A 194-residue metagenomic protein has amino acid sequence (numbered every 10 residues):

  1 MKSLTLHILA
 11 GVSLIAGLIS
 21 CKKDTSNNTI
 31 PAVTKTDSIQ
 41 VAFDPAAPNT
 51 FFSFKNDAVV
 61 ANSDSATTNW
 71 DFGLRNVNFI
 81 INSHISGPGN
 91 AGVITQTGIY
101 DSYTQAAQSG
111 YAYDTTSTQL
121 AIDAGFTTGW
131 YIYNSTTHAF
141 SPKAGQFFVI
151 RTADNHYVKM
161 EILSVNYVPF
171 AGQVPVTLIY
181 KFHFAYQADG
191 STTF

Functional and structural regions predicted by a protein language model:
M1-L9: Bacterial N-terminal signal peptides that target proteins for export
I8-G11, N155: Hydrophobic alpha-helical context, especially transmembrane and signal-peptide helices
G17-S20: C-terminal motif of bacterial Sec signal peptides marking the signal peptidase cleavage site
K22-F194: Surface-exposed, beta-sheet-biased, low-hydrophobicity segments with strongly acidic/polar composition
